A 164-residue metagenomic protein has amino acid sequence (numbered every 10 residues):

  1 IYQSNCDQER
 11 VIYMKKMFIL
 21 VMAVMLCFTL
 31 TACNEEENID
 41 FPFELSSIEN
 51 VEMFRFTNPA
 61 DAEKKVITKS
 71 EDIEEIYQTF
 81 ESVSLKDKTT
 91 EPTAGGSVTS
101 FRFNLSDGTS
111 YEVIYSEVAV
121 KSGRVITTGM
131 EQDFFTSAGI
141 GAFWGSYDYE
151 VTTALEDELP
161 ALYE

Functional and structural regions predicted by a protein language model:
I1, V24-M25: Classical N-terminal targeting signals for secretion and organelle import
I1-Y13: Short, Lys/Arg-enriched N-terminal segments with co-localized hydrophobic residues within the first ~10-30 amino acids
V11, A23-V24, G141: Intrinsically disordered regions, especially transient/low-confidence alpha-helical propensity segments and coil-helix
M14-K15, N34: N-terminal hydrophobic targeting signals that begin at the initiator methionine
K15-A23: Sec-dependent signal peptide recognition, specifically the positively charged N-region followed immediately by
F28-A32: C-terminal motif of bacterial Sec signal peptides marking the signal peptidase cleavage site
C33-E164: Function-determining sites in protein domains
